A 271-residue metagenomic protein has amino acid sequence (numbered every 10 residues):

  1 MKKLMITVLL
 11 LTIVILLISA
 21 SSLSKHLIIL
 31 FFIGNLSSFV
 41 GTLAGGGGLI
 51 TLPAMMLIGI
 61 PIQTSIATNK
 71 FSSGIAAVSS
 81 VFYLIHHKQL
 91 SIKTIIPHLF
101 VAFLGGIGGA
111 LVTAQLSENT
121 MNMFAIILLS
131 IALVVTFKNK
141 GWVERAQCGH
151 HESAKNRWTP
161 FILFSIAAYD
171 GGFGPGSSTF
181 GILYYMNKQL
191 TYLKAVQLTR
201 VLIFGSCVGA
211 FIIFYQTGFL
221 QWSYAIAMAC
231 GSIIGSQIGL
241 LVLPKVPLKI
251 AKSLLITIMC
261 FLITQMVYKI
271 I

Functional and structural regions predicted by a protein language model:
K2-T7, A67-M123, C207-T257: Selective hydrophobic functional segments
L4-V8, I13-T64, A146-L198, I226: Selected transmembrane alpha-helices and immediately adjacent juxtamembrane segments of polytopic inner-membrane
I13-L23, S79-H87, E118, I126-H151 (+1 more regions): Transmembrane helix exit motif
G34, S38, T42, N69 (+11 more regions): Small-residue faces within membrane-embedded alpha-helices
L36, I75-S79, S130-F137, M186-Q189 (+1 more regions): Alpha-helical transmembrane segments and their membrane-interface exit regions
L57-I58, T64, A110, A114 (+4 more regions): Transmembrane helix-loop junction
V134, Q197-G209: Hydrophobic alpha-helical transmembrane segments of multi-pass integral membrane proteins, especially transporters
S165-P175, A210, Y215, L262-I271: Hydrophobic alpha-helical transmembrane segments in multi-pass integral membrane proteins
